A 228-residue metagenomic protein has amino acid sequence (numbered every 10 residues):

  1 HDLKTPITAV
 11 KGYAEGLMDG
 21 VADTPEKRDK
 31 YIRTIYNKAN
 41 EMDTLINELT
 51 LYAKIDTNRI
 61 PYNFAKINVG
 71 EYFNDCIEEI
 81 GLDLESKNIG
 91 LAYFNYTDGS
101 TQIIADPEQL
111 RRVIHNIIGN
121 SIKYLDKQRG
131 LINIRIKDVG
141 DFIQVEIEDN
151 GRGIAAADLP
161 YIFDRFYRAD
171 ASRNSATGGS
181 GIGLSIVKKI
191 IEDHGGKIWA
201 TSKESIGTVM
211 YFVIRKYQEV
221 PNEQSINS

Functional and structural regions predicted by a protein language model:
N37-M42: Short alpha-helical segment of the dimerization/phosphotransfer core of two-component systems
T57-Y62, Q102-A105: Conserved micro-motifs of the catalytic ATP-binding
N63-G81: A conserved beta-strand-to-alpha-helix junction within the catalytic ATP-binding
N63-K66, E85, G90-T101: Conserved catalytic submotifs in the C-terminal HATPase_c
S121-I122: Short helix-loop "hinge" at the ATP-lid/N-box region of the Bergerat-fold HATPase_c
I154-R168: Short conserved segment of the HATPase_c
G195-G196: Conserved glycine-rich
